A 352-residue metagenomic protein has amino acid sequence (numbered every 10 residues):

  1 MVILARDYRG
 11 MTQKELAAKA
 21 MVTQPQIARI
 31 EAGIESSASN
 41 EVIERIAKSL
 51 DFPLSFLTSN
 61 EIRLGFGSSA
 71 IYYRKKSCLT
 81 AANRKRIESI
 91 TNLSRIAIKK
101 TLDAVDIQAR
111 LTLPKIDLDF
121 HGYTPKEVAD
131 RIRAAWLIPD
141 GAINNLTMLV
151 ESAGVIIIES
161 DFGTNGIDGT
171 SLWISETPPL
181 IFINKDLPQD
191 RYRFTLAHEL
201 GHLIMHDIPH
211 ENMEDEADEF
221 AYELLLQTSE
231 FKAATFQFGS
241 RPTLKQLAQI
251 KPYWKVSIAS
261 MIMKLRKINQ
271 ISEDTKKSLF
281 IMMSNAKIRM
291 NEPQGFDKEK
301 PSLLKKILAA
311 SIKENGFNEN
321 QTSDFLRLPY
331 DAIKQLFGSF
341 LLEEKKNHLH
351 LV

Functional and structural regions predicted by a protein language model:
M1-V352: Active-site hotspot residues in diverse enzymes, especially metal/ion-binding acidic/histidine motifs
